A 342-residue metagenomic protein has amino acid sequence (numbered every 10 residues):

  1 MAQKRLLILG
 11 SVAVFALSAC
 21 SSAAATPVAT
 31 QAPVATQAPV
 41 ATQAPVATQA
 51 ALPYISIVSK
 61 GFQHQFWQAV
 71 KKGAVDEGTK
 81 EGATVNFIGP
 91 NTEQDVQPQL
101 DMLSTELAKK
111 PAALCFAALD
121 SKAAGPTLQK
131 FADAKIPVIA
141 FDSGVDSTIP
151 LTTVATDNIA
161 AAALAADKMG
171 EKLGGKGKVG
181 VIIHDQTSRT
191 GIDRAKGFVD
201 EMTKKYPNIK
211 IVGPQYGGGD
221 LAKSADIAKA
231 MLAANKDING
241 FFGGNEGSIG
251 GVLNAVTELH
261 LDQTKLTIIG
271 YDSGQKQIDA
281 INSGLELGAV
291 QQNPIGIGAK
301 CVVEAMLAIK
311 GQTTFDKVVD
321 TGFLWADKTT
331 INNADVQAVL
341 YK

Functional and structural regions predicted by a protein language model:
M1-L9: Bacterial N-terminal signal peptides that target proteins for export
L6, S21-K342: A residue-level marker of the well-folded mature domains of exported/periplasmic proteins
S11-A13: Hydrophobic helical h-region of N-terminal Sec-dependent signal peptides in bacterial secretory/periplasmic proteins
A16-A19: C-terminal motif of bacterial Sec signal peptides marking the signal peptidase cleavage site
